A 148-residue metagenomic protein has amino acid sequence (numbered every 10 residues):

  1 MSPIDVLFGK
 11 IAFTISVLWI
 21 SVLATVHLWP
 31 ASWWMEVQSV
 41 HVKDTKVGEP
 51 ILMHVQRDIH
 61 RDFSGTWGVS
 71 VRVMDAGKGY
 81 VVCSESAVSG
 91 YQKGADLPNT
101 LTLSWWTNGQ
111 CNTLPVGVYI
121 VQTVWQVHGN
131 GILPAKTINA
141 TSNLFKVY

Functional and structural regions predicted by a protein language model:
M1-P3: N-terminal Lys/Arg-rich, disordered targeting/topogenic segments
D5-W29: Hydrophobic membrane-insertion alpha-helices, especially the h-region of bacterial N-terminal signal peptides
A24-E36, T123: Aromatic-capped interface at the extracytoplasmic side of an N-terminal signal-anchor transmembrane helix
H27-P30, G129-Y148: Short beta-strand elements
M35-T102: Contiguous segments within soluble domain cores/interaction surfaces
T45-E49, A76-K78, Q110-Y119, Y148: A short, structured loop/turn motif at beta-sheet edges
H60, V88-I120, V124-N130: Short, solvent-exposed, Trp/other aromatic-anchored flexible loops in extracytoplasmic proteins
